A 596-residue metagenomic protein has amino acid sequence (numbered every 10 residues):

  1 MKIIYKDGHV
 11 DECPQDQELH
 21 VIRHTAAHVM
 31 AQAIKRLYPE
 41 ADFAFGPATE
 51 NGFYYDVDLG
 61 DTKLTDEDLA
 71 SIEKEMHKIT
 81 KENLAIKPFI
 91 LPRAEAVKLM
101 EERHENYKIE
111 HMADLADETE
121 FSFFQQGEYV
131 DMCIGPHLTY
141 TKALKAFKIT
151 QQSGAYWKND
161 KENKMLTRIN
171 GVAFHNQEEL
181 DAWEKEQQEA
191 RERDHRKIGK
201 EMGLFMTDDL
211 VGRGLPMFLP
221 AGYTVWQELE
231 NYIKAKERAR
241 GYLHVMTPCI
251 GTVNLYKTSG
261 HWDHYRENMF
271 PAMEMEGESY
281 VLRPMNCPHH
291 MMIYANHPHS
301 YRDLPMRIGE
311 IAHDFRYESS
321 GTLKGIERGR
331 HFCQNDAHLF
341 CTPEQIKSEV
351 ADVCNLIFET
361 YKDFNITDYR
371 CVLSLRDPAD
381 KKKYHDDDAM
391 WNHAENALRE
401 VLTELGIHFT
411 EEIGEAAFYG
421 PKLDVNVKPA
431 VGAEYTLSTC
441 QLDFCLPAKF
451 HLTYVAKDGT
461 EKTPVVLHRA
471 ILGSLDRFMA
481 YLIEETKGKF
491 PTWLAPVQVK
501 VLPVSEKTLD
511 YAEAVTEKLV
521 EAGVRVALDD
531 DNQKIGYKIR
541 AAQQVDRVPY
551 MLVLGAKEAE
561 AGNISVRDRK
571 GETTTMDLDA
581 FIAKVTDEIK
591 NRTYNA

Functional and structural regions predicted by a protein language model:
M1-D42, E50, D56-A596: NTP/phosphate- and nucleic-acid-binding module
F45: Conserved P-loop NTP-binding catalytic core
